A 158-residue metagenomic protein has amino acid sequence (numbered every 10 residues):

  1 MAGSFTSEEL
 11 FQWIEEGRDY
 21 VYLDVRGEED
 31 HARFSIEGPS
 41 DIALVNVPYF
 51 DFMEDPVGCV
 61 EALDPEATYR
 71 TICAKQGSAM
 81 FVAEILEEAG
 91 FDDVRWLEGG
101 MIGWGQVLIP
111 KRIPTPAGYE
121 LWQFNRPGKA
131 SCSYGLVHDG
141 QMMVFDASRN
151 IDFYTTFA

Functional and structural regions predicted by a protein language model:
A2-Y69, R149: Positively charged, proline/Ser/Thr-rich regional signature most characteristic of the Rhodanese/CDC25-like
D30-R33, F81-V82, G103, F153: Phosphate- and divalent-cation-binding pockets in alpha/beta enzyme and binding domains that engage nucleotide-derived
R33-E37, A83-I85, T156-A158: Short amphipathic alpha-helical segments
V47, D55-I102: Catalytic cysteine-centered active loop of the rhodanese-like fold, especially the PTP/DSP P-loop
W96-T115: Cysteine-dependent PTP/DSP-like catalytic domain, specifically the C-terminal lobe
P114-F157: Conserved beta-strand hairpin/beta-sheet module of binuclear metal-dependent hydrolase folds, prominently
